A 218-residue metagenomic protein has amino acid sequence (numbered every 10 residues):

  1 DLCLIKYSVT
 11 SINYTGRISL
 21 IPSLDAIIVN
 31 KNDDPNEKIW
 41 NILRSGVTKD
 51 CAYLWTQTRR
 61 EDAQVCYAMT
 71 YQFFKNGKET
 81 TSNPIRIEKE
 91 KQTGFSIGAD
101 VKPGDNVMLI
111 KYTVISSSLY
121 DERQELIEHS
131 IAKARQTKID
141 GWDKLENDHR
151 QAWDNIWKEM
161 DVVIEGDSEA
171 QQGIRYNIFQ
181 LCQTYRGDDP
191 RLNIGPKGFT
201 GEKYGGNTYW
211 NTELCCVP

Functional and structural regions predicted by a protein language model:
D1-K203: Acidic/polar, glycine-enriched structural segments that form the non-catalytic walls/loops of the carbohydrate-binding
T208-P218: Well-ordered alpha-helical segments within folded domains of soluble proteins
